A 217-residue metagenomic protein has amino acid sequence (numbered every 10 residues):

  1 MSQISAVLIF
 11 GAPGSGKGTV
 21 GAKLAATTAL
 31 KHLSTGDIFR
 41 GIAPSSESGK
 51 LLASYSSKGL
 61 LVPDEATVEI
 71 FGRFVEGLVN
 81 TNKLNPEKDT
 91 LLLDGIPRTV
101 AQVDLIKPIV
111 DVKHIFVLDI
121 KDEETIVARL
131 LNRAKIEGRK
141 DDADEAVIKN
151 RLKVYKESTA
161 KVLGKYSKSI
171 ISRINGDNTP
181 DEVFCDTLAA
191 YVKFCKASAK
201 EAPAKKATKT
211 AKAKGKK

Functional and structural regions predicted by a protein language model:
M1-K217: Glycine-rich phosphate-binding loop of ATP-dependent small-molecule kinases
